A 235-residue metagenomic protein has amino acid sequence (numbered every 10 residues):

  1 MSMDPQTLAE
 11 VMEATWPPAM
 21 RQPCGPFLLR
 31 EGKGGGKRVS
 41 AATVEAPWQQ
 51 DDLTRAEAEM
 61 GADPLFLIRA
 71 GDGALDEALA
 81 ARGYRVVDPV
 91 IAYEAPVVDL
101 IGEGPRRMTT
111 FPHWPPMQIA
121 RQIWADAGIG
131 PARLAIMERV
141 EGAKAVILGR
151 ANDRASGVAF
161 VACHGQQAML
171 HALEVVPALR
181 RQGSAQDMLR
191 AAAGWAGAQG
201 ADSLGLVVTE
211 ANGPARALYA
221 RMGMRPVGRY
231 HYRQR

Functional and structural regions predicted by a protein language model:
M1-A9, A41-P47, V90-I91, D99-R133 (+1 more regions): Short amphipathic alpha-helix that is part of the acyltransferase structural core
M1-G61: N-terminal charged segments
A42-Q49, L173-R180, T209: A short, internal acetyl-CoA/4′-phosphopantetheine-binding micro-motif in the GNAT/acyltransferase core
Q49-E57, V175, R181-G194, A198 (+2 more regions): Conserved acetyl-CoA-binding loop-helix of GNAT-fold acetyltransferases
G61-A70, A196-V207: Conserved GNAT acetyl-CoA-binding A-motif
L67-A74, L206-R216, R233-R235: Conserved beta-strand-loop-alpha-helix junction that forms the acyl-donor binding cleft
A80-V87, A220-R229: Conserved acetyl-CoA-binding loop of GNAT-fold acetyltransferases
A135-E174: A conserved beta-strand-loop-helix scaffold within acyl/acetyltransferase catalytic domains
